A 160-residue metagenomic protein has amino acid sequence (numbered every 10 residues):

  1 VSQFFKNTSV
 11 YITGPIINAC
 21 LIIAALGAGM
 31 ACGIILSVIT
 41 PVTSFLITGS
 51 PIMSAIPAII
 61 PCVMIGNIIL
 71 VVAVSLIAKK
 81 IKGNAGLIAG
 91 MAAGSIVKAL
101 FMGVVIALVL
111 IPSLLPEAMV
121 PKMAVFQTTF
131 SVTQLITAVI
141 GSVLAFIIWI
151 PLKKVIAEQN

Functional and structural regions predicted by a protein language model:
V1-N160: Loop-helix junctions at membrane interfaces
